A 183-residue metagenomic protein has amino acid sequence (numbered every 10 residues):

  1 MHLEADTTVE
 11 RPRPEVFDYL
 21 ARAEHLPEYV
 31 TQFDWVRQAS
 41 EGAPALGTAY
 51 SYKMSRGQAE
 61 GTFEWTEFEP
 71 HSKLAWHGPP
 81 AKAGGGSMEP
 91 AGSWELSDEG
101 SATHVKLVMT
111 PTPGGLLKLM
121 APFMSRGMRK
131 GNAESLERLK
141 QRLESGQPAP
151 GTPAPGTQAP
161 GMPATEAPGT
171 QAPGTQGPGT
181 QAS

Functional and structural regions predicted by a protein language model:
M1-G42, A182-S183: Hydrophobic ligand-binding cavity/cleft-lining segments
H2-E4, Q58-F63, S87-S93: Short, surface-exposed coil-to-beta transition loops
D6-E10, R37, K53, E64 (+1 more regions): Generic structural detector for well-ordered beta-strands
R13-P14, E41, T66-H71, E95-H104 (+1 more regions): A short, structured loop/turn motif at beta-sheet edges
A43, S55-A59, E67-L74: Short, charged/polar surface micro-motifs in flexible loops or helix N-caps
T48-S55, A75-A83: Short beta-strand segments that buttress and anchor functional surface loops
H77-E134, L139-Q141: Beta-strand/loop substructures that line and gate deep hydrophobic ligand-binding cavities in soluble
T152-A182: Long, intrinsically disordered low-complexity tandem-repeat segments
